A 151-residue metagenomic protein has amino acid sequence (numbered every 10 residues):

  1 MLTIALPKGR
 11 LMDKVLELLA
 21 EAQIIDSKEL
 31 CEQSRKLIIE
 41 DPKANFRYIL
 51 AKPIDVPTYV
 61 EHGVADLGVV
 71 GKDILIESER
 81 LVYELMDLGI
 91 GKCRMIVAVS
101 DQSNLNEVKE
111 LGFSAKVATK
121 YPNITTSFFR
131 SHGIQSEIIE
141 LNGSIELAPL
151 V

Functional and structural regions predicted by a protein language model:
M1-L150: Domain-level signature for soluble enzymes in the chorismate/prephenate branch of the shikimate pathway
